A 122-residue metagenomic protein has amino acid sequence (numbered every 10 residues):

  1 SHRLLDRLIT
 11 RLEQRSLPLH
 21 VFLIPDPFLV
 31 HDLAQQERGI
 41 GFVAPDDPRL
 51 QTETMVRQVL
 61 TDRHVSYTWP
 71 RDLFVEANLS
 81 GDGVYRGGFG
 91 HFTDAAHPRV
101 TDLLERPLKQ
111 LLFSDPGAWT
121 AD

Functional and structural regions predicted by a protein language model:
S1-L73: Conserved, well-ordered alpha-helix/loop/beta-strand core segments that scaffold catalytic motifs
I9-L12, S16, N78, L104 (+1 more regions): Sec/Tat-exported extracytoplasmic proteins
A34, A44, A77, A95-A96 (+1 more regions): A sequence-composition feature that detects small, non-aromatic residues
V65-F74, Q110-D122: Short secondary-structure transition/capping segments
E76-R86: Short glycine/proline-rich turn/loop motifs
Y85-T120: Histidine-centered active-site loop/cap adjacent to the catalytic His in serine esterases/O-acetyl transfer systems
